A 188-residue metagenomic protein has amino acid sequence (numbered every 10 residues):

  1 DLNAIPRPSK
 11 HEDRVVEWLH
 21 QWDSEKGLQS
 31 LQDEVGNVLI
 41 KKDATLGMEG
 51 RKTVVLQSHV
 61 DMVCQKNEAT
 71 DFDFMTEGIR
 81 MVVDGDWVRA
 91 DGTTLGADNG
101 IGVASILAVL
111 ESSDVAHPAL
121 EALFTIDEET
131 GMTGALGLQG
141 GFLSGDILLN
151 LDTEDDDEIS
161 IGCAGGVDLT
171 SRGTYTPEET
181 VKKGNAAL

Functional and structural regions predicted by a protein language model:
D1-D86: Acidic/His- and Gly-rich active-site-bordering loop/insert found across diverse amide/peptide-bond hydrolases
D1-P8, S24-Q29, E111-P118, D127-E128 (+3 more regions): Generic secondary-structure signature for well-ordered alpha-helical cores
I5, S9, R89-D98, E158-I161: Flexible, glycine/proline-enriched loop segments at strand-loop-helix junctions that form or flank small-ligand binding
K10, R14, W18, D33-V35 (+5 more regions): Conserved active-site and cofactor/substrate-binding residues in soluble primary-metabolism enzymes
I40, H117-L188: Histidine/acidic-residue-rich, glycine-tolerant segments that coordinate divalent metal ions
M48-A119, F124, E129-T130, A135-D146 (+1 more regions): Active-site metal-coordination/substrate-binding segment of hydrolases, especially metallo-dependent peptidases
